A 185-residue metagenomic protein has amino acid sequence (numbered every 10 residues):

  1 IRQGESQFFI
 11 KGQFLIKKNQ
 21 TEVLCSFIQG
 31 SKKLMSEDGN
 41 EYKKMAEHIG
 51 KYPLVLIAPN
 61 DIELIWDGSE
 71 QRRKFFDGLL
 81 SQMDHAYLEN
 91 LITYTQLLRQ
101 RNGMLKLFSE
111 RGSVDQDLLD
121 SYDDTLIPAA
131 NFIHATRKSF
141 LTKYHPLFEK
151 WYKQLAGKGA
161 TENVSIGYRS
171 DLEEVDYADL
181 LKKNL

Functional and structural regions predicted by a protein language model:
I1-Q71, D77-M83, Y87, E149-K153 (+1 more regions): Nucleotide-state sensing region of NTPase/ATPase domains
R2, K11, K32, R72-R73 (+7 more regions): Arginine residue identity/basic-tract feature
S6, K44, H48, D61 (+9 more regions): Helical mechanochemical/support elements of P-loop NTPase systems and associated helical scaffolds
K17, G68, R72, D77 (+5 more regions): Solvent-exposed, non-transmembrane amphipathic alpha-helical segments
F76, M83-R137: Long, non-coiled-coil amphipathic alpha-helical linker/lever segments that couple catalytic cores to other domains
R111-L185: Conserved NTPase motor "head" modules and their coupling/switch loops across ABC/AAA+ ATPases, GTPases, and GHKL ATPases
